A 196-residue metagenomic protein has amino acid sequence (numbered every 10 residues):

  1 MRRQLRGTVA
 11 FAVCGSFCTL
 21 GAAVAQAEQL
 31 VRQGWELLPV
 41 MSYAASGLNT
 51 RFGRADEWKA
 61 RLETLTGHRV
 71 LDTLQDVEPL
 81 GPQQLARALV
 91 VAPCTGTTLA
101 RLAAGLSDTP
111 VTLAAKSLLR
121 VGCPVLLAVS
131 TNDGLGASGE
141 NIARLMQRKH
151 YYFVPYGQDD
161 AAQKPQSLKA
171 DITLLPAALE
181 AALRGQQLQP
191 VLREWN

Functional and structural regions predicted by a protein language model:
M1-V125, S130-N196: A cross-family phosphate/adenosyl-ligand binding-site feature
